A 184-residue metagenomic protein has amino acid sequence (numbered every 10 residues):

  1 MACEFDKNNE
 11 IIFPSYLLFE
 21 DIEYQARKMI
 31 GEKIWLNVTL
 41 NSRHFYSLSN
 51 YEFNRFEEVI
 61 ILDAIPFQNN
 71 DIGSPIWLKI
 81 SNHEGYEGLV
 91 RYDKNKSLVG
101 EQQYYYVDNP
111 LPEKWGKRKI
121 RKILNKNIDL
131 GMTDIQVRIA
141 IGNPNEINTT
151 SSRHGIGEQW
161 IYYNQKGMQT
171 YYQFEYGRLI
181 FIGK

Functional and structural regions predicted by a protein language model:
M1-K184: Residues within mature, well-folded domains
